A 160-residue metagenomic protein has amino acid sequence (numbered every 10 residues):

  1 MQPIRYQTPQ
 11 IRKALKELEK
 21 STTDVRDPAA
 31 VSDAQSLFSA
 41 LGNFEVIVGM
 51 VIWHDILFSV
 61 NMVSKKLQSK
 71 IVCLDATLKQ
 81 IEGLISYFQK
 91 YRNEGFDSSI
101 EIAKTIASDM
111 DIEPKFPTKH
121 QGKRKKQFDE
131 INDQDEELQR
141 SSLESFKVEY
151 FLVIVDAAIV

Functional and structural regions predicted by a protein language model:
M1-V160: Alpha-helical structural modules in large enzymes and assemblies
